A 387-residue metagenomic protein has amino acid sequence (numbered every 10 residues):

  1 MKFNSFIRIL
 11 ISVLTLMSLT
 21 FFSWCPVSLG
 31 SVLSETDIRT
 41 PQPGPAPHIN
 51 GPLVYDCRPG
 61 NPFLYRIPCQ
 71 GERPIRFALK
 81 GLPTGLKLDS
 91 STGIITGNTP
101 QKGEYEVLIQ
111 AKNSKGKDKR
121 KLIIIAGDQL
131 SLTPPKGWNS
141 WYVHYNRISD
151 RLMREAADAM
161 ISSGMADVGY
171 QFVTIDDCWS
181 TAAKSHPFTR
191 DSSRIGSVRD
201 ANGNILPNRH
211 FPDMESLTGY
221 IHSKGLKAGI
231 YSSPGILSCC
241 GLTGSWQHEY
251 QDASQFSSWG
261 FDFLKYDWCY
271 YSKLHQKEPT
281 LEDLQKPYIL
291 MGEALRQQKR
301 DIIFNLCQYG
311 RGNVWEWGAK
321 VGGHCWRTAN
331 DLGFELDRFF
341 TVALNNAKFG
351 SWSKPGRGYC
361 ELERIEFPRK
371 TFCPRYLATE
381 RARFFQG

Functional and structural regions predicted by a protein language model:
V32, P47-P74: Solvent-exposed, low-complexity, repeat-rich "mucin-like" stalks and linkers
T36-I38, G116-D128: C-terminal edge beta-strand
I67, G103-K115: A short beta-strand micro-motif common to beta-rich folds, especially ectodomain repeats
R73-T84: Change to "...patches in solvent-exposed regions of secreted, membrane-anchored, or virion-exposed structural
T84-Q101: Strand-loop-strand motifs at the edges of beta-sheets in extracellular beta-sandwich domains
I125-R151: An acidic-aromatic substrate-binding cleft motif
Y142, A156, M160-E278: Aromatic-lined carbohydrate-binding/catalytic grooves of carbohydrate-active enzymes
Q251, I303-G387: Glycan-recognition surfaces
